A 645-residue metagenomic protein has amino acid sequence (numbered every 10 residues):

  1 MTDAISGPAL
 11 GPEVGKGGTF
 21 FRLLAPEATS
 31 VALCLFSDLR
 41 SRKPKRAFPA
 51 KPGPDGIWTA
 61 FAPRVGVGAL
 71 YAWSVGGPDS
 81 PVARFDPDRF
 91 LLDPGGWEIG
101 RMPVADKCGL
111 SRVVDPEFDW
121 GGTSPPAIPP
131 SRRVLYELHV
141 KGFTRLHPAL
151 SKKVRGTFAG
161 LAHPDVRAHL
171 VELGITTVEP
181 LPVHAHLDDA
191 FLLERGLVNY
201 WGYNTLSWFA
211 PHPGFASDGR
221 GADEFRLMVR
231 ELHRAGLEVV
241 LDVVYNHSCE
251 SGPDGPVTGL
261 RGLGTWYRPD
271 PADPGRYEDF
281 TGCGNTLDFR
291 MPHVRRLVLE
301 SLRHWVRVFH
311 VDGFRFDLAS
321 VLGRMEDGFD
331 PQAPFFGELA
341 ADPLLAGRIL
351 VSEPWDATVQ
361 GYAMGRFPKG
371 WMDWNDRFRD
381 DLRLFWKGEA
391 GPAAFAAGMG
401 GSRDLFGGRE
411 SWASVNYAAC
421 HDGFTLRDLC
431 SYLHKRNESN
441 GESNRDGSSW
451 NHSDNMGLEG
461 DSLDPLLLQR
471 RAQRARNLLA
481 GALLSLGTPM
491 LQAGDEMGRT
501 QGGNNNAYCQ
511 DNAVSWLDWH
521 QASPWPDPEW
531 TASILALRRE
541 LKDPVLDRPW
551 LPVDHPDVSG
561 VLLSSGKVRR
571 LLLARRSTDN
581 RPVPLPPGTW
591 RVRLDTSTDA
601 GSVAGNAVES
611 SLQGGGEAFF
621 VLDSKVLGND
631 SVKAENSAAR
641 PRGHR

Functional and structural regions predicted by a protein language model:
M1-Y136, K141, K152, G174 (+3 more regions): Carbohydrate-interacting/catalytic domains
L23, W73, L138, P180 (+9 more regions): Conserved, mostly hydrophobic/aromatic
V75-G122, A190-V198, N204, A235 (+3 more regions): Core domains of carbohydrate- and sulfate-ester-processing enzymes
W97, M325-E326, P331-A493, N506-Q510 (+1 more regions): Conserved alpha/beta catalytic core and glycan-binding cleft of carbohydrate-active enzymes
V134-Y136, V178, V239-L241, F314 (+2 more regions): Hydrophobic faces of well-ordered beta-strands that scaffold small-molecule active sites in alpha/beta enzyme cores
H139, P182-V183, V244, L318-A319 (+3 more regions): Short, well-ordered beta-to-alpha junction loops that form the rim of enzyme active sites and present histidine/acidic
H139-V311, R315-L344: Substrate-binding/active-site clefts of carbohydrate-active enzymes
R167-E172, V229, L302-V306, F336-A340 (+5 more regions): Non-transmembrane alpha-helical segments in soluble domains of secreted/periplasmic/extracellular proteins
